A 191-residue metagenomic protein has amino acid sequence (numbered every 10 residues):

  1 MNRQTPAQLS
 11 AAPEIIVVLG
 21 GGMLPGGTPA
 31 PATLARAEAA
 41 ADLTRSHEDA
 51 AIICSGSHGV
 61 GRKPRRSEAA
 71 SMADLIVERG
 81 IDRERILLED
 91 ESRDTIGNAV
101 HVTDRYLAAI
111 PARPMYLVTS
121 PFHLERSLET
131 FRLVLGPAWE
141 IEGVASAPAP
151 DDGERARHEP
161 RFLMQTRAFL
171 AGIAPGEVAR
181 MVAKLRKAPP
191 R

Functional and structural regions predicted by a protein language model:
M1-E159: A structural signal for short, hydrophobic/glycine-enriched beta-strand patches
P150-R191: C-terminal capping/extension of enzyme domains
